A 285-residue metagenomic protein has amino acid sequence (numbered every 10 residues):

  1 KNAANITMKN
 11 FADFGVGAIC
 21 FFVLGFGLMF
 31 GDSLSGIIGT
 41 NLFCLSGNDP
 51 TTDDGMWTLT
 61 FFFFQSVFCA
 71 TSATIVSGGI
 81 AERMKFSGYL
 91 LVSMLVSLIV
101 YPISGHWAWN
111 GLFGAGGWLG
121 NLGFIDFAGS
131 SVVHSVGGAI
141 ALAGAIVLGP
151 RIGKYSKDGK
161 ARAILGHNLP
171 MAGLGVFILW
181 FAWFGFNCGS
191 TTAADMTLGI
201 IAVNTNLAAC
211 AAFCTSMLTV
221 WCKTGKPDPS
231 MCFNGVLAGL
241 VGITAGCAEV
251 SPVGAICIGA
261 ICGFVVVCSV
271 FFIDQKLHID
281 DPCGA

Functional and structural regions predicted by a protein language model:
K1-A285: Hydrophobic alpha-helical transmembrane bundles of multi-pass membrane proteins
